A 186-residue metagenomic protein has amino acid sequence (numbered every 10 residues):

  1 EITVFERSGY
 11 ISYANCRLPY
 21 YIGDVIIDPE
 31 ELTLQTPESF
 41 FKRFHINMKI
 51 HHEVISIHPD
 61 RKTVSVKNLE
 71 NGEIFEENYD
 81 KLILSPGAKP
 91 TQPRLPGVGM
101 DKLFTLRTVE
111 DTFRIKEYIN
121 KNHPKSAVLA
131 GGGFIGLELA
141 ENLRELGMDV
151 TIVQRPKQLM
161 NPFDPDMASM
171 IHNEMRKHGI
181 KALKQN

Functional and structural regions predicted by a protein language model:
E1-H51, A140-D166: Beta1-alpha1 glycine-rich phosphate/pyrophosphate-binding loop at the start of Rossmann-like nucleotide-binding domains
Y10, S56, N71, I135 (+1 more regions): Glycine-/small-residue-rich active-site loops that bind phosphorylated ligands and cofactors
S12, Q92-P93, L137-E138: Glycine/Thr-rich phosphate-binding loops of Rossmann-like dinucleotide-binding domains
Q35-A130, Q185: FAD-binding core/adjacent interface of flavoenzyme oxidoreductases
D101-K184: Predominantly flavin-linked oxidoreductase catalytic cores and closely associated redox partners
